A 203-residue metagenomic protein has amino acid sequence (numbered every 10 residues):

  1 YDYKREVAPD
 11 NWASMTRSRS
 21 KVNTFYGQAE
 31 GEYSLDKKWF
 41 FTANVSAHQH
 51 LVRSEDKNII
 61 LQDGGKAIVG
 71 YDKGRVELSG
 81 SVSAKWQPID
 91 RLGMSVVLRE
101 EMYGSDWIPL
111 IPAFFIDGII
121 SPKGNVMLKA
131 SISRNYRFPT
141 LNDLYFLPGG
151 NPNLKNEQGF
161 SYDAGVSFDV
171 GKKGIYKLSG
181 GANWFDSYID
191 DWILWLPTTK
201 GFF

Functional and structural regions predicted by a protein language model:
Y1-W107, F115, K177, G181-N183: Face-selective signature of the C-terminal outer-membrane beta-barrel domain
Y33-K37, W86-L92, L110, G118-P122 (+3 more regions): Outer-membrane beta-barrel strand-turn architecture
V52, D56, G64, I68 (+8 more regions): Short, surface-exposed, charged/polar-biased interaction segments
K73, S121, M127, S131-D190 (+1 more regions): Outer-membrane beta-barrel signature, preferentially recognizing the C-terminal barrel domain of Gram-negative
L98, G124-N125: Short acidic capping loops at alpha-helix termini that bridge into adjacent secondary structure
L110-A113, T140: Hydrophobic residues in alpha-helical membrane-spanning segments
